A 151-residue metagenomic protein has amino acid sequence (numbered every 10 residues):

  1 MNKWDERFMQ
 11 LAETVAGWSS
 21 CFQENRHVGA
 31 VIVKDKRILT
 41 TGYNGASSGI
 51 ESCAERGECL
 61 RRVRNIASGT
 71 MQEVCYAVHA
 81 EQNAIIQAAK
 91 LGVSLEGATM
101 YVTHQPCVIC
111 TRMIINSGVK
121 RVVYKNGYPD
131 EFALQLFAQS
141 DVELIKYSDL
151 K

Functional and structural regions predicted by a protein language model:
M1-K151: Zinc-dependent deaminase catalytic domain
